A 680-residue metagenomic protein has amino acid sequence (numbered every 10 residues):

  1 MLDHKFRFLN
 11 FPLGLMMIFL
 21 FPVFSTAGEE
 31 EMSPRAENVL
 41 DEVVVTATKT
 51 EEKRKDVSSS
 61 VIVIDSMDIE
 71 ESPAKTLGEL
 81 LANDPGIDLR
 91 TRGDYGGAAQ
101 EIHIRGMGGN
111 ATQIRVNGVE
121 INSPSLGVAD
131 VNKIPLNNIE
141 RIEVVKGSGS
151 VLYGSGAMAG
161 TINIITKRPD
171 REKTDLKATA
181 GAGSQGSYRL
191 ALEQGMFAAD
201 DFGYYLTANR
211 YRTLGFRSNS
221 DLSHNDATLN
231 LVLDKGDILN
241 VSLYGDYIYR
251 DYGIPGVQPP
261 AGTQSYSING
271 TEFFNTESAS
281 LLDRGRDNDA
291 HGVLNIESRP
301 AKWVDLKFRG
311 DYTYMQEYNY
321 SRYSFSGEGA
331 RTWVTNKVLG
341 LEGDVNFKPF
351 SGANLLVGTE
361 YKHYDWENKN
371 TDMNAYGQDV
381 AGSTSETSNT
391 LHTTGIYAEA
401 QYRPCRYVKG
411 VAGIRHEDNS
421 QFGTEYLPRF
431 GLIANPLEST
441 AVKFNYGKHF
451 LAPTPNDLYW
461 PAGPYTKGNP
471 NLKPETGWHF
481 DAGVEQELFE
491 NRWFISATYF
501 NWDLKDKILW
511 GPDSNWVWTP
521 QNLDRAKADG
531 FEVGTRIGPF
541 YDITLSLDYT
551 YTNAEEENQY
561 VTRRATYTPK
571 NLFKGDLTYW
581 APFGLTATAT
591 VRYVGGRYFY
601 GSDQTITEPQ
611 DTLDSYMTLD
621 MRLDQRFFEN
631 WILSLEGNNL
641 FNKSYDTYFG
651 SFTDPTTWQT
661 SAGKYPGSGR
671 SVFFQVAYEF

Functional and structural regions predicted by a protein language model:
V39-S72, E101, G109: N-terminal periplasmic "start-of-domain" segments of outer-membrane beta-barrel proteins
V61, I69, L81, I142-V144 (+2 more regions): Non-catalytic regulatory/gating segments with a bias toward low-complexity or hydrophobic composition
G78, A82-S123, E140: Extracytoplasmic beta-strand/coil segments of soluble accessory domains associated with Gram-negative outer-membrane
V119-K146: Short acidic/polar hinge/loop motifs at secondary-structure boundaries that mediate gating or recognition
A182-R212, R217-P255, L281-F308, Y312 (+2 more regions): Transmembrane beta-barrel wall of Gram-negative outer-membrane proteins
S267-R299, N389-L391, G431, N435 (+7 more regions): Outer-membrane beta-barrel signature, preferentially recognizing the C-terminal barrel domain of Gram-negative
R403-K409, S496, F500-D503, N522-D603 (+2 more regions): Gram-negative outer-membrane beta-barrel transporters
K505, W510, Y593-Y600, D624-F680: C-terminal beta-signal and adjacent terminal beta-strands/loops of Gram-negative outer-membrane beta-barrel proteins
